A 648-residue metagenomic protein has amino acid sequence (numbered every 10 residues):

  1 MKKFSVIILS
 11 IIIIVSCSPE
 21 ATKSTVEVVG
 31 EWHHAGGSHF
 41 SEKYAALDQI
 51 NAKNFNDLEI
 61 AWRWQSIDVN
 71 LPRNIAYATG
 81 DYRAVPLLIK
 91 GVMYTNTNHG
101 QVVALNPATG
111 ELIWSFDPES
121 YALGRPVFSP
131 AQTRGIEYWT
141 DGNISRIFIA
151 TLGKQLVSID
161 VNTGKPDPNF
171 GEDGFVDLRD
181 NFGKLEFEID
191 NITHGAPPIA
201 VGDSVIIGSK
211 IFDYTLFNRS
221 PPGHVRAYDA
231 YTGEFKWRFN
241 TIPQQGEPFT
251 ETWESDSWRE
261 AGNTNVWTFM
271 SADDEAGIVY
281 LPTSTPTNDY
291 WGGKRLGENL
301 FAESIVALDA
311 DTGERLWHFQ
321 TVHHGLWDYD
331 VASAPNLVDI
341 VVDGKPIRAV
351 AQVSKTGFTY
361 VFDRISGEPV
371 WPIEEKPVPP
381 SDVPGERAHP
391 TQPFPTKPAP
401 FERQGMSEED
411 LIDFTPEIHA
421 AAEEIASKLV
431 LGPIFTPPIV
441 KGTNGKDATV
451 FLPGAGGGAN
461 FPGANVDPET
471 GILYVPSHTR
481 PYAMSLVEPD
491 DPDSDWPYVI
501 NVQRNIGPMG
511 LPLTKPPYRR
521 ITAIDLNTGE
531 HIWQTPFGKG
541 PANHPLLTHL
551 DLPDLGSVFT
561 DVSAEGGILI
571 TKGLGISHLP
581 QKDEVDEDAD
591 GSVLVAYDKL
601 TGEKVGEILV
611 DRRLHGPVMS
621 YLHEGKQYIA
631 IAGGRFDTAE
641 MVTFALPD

Functional and structural regions predicted by a protein language model:
I13-S16: C-terminal motif of bacterial Sec signal peptides marking the signal peptidase cleavage site
S18-E20: Bacterial signal peptide processing site
W32-G36, A78-Q101, F128-Q155, D190-F217 (+13 more regions): Repeat-blade elements of multi-bladed beta-propeller folds
S38-G142, I147-R179: N-terminal cofactor/phosphate-binding cores enriched in small/glycine residues, especially glycine-rich loops such as
A61, E111-S115, D167-P168, K236-W237 (+4 more regions): A structural motif specific to WD40 beta-propellers
W64-V85, S115-D141, E172-P197, N240-F269 (+9 more regions): Extracytoplasmic beta-rich repeat domains
I159, G164, P221-E234, E298-G313 (+4 more regions): Beta-propeller blade signature
N336-V383, R635, L646: Phosphate/diphosphate-binding loops
